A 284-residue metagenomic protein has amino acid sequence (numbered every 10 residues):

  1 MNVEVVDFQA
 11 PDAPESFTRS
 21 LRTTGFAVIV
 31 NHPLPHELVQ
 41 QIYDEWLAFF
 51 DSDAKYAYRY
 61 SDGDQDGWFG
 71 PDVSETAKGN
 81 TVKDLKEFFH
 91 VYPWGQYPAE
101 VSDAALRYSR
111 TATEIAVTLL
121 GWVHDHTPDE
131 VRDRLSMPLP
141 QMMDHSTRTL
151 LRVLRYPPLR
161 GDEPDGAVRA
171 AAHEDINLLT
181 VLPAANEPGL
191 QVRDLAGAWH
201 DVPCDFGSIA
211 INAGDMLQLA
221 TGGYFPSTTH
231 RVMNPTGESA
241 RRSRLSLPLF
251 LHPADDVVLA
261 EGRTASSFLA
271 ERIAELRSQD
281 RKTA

Functional and structural regions predicted by a protein language model:
M1-A284: Peripheral, non-catalytic segments flanking oxidoreductase cores
